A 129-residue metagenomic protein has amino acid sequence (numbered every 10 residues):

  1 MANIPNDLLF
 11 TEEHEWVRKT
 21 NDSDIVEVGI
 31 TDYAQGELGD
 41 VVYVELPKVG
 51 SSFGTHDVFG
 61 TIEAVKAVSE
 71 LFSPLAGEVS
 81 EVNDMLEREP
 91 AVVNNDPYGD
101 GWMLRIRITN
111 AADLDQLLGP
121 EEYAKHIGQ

Functional and structural regions predicted by a protein language model:
M1-V58, A91, N95-Q129: Acidic, low-complexity mobile loops and tails
H14-V17, I62, L71, V79: Conserved hydrophobic positions within beta-strands
T20, A64-V65, P74, T109: A short, compositionally biased micro-patch
D40-K48, F53-G54, S69-D84: Short beta-strand segments of a lipoyl-like beta-sandwich/carrier module
T61-F72, E89-A91: Short, Lys/Arg- and Gly-enriched loop/turn segments at beta-strand edges
